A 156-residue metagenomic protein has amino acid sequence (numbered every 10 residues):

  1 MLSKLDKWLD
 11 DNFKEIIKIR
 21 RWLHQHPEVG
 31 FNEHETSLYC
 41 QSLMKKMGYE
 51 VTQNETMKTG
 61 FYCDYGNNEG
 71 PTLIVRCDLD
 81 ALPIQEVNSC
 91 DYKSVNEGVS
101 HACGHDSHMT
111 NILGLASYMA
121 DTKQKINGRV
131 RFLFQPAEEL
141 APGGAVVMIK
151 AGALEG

Functional and structural regions predicted by a protein language model:
L2-H101, G114-N127: Acidic/His- and Gly-rich active-site-bordering loop/insert found across diverse amide/peptide-bond hydrolases
C103-H105: Membrane-interface loop-to-helix entry segments
S107-G156: Acidic/histidine-rich catalytic neighborhood of metal-dependent amide-processing enzymes
